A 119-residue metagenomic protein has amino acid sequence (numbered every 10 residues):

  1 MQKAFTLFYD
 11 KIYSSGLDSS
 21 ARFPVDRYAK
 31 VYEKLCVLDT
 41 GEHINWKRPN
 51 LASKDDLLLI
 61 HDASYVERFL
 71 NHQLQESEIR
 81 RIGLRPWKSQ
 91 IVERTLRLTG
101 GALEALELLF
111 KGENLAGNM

Functional and structural regions predicted by a protein language model:
M1-M119: HDAC/HDAC-like amidohydrolase catalytic core signature
